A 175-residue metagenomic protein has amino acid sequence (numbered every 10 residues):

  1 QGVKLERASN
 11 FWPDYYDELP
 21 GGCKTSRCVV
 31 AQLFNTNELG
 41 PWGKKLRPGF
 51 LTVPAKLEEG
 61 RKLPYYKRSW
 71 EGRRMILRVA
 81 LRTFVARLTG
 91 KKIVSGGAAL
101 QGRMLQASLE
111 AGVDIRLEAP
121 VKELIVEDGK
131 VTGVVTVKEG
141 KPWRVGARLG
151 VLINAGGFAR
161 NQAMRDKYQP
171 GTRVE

Functional and structural regions predicted by a protein language model:
Q1-E139: Conserved redox-cofactor binding core of oxidoreductases
T89-A98, E110, E139-E175: Glycine-rich loop(s) and the adjacent beta-strand/alpha-helix scaffold that form part
